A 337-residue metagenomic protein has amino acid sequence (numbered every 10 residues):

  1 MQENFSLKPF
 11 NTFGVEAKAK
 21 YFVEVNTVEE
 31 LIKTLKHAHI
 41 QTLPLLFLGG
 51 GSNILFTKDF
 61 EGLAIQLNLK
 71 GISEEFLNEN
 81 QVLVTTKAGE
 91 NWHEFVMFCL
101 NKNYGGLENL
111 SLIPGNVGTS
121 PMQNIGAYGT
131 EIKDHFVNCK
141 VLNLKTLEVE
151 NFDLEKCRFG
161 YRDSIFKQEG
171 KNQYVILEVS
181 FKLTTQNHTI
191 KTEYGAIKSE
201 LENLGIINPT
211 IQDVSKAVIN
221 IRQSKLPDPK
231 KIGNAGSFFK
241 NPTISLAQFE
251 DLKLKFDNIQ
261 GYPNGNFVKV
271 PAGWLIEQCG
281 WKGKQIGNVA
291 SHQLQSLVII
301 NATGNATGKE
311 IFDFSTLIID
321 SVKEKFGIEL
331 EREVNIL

Functional and structural regions predicted by a protein language model:
M1-T146: Anion-binding (especially nucleotide phosphate/pyrophosphate-binding) glycine-rich loop and adjoining beta-alpha core
Q2-E3, K8-V15, V149-K309, K325-L337: Phosphate/pyrophosphate- and phosphate-bearing ligand-binding catalytic cores of soluble enzymes
T27, G51, G115, L147 (+4 more regions): Residue-level signal for inorganic ion chemistry
V96, A272, I319: Generic structural marker for isolated residues within well-ordered, non-membrane alpha-helices of soluble domains
Y104, G308-I311: Beta-rich strand-turn-strand
V322: Conserved ATP-binding N-box helix of the HATPase_c
